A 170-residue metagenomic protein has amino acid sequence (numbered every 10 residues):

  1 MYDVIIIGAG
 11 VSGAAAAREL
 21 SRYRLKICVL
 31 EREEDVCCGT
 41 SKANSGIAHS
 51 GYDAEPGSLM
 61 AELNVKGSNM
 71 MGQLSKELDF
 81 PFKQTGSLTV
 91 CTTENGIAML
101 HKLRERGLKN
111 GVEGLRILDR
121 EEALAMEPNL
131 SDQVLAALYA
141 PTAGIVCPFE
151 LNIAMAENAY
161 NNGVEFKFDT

Functional and structural regions predicted by a protein language model:
Y2-V29: N-terminal Rossmann-like FAD-binding beta1-loop-alpha1 element of flavoenzymes
E19, M70, K102, A154 (+1 more regions): Alpha-helical scaffold segments in soluble metabolic enzymes
S21-A43: Glycine-rich FAD pyrophosphate-binding loop
L25, V112, V164: Short phosphate-binding/catalytic loops that engage adenosine nucleotides
E31, Q84, D119-R120, F168-T170: Short loop/edge segments at beta-strand edges and connector loops that shape dinucleotide/nucleotide cofactor-binding
E33-D35, G46, A123, M155: Short beta-to-alpha linker loops that shape the active-site pocket of alpha/beta-hydrolase fold enzymes
G46-M126, L135: Dinucleotide-binding Rossmann-like beta1-alpha1 core, especially the glycine-rich loop that anchors the ADP
L138-T170: Helical element adjacent to the flavin cofactor pocket in flavoenzyme catalytic cores
